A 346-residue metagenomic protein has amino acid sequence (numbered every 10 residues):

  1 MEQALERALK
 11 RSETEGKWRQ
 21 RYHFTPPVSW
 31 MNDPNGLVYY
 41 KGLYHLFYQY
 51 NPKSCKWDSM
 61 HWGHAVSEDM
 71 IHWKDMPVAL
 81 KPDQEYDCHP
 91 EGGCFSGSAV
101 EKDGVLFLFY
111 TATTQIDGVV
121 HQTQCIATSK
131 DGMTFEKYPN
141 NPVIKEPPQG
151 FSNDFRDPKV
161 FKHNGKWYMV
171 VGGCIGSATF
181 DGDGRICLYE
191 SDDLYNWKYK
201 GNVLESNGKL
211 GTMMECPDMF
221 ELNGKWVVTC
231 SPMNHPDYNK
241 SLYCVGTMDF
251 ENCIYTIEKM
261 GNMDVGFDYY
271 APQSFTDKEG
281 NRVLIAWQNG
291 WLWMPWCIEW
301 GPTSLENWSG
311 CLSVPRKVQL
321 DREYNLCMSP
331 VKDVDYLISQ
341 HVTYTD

Functional and structural regions predicted by a protein language model:
M1-D157, F161-K209, E221-G266, A286-T345: Beta-rich carbohydrate-recognition and catalytic domains
K159, P272-Q273: A generic local secondary-structure boundary/capping motif
L210-M214, G266-A271: Repeat-based blade/solenoid architectures
P217: Active-site metal-binding loops of divalent metal-dependent hydrolases
Y269-A271, E279-N281, P315: Active-site lining segments that contact anionic ligands and/or coordinate catalytic metals
S274, G280-V283, L305-N307: Structured ligand/cofactor/substrate-binding pocket environments in proteins
